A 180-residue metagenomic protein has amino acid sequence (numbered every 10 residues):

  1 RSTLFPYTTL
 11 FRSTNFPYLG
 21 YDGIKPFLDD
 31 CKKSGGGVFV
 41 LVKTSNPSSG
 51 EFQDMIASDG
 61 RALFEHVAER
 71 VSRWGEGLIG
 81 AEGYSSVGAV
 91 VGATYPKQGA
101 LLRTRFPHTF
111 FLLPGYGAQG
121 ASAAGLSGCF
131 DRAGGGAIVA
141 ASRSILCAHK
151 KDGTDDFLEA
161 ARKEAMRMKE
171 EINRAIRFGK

Functional and structural regions predicted by a protein language model:
T3-L10: Short, small-residue-biased leader/transition segments that mark boundaries at the very start of proteins
P6, S49, Y95-Q98: N-terminal active-site wall of soluble small-molecule enzyme domains
F11-G88: Conserved anion-binding
Y18-Y21, R61, E65, P96 (+2 more regions): Electropositive phosphate-/nucleotide-binding environments in soluble metabolic enzymes
I24, L28, A68, S72 (+3 more regions): Generic structural signal for well-ordered alpha-helices, preferentially at hydrophobic/aromatic core positions
D30, S34, R70, W74-L78 (+4 more regions): Change "in soluble alpha/beta enzymes" to "in soluble alpha/beta proteins
A89, A93-A140, S144-A148: A C-terminal functional module that forms or caps the active site or interfaces directly with catalytic machinery
G125-R132, G136, C147-K180: C-terminal helical cap(s) of enzyme catalytic domains, especially alpha/beta-barrels
